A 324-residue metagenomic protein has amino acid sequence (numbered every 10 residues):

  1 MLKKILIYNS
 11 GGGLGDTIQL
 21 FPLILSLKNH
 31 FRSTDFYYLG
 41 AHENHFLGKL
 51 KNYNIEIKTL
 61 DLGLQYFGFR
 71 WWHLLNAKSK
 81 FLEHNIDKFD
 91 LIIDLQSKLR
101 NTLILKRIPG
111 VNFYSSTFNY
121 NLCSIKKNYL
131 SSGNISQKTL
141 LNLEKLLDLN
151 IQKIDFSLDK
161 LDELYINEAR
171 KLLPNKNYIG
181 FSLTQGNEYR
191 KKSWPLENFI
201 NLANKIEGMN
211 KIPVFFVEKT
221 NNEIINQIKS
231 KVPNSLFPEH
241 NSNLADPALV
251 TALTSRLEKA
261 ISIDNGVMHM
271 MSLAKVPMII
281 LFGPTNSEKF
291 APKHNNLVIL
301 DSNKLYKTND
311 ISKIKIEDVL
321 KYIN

Functional and structural regions predicted by a protein language model:
M1-N324: Catalytic machinery of carbohydrate-active enzymes, primarily nucleotide-sugar-dependent glycosyltransferases
